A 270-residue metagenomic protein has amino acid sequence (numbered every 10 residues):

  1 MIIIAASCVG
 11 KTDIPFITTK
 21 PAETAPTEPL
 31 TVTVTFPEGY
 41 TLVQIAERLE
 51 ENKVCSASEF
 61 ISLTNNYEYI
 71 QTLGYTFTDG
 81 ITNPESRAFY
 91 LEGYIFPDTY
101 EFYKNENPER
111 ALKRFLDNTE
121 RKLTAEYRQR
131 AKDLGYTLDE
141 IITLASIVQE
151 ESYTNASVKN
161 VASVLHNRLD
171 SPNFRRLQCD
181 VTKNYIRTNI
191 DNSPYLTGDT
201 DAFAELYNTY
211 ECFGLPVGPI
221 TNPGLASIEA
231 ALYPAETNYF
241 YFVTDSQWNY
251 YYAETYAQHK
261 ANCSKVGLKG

Functional and structural regions predicted by a protein language model:
T12-T33, E47: N-terminal, intrinsically disordered, polar/charged segments of Gram-positive cell-envelope systems that serve as
A25-T31, Y40, E92-D98: Acidic/histidine-rich, surface-exposed loop or edge segments in extracytoplasmic proteins
E38-G39, N105: Short gly/acidic/polar-rich coil/turn motifs that serve as flexible hinges in modular proteins
V43-N52: Extracellular/lumenal glycan-associated surfaces
K53-C55, Y69-G270: Bacterial extracytoplasmic/cell-wall-associated proteins, especially those involved in peptidoglycan
V54-N65: Extended intrinsically disordered, low-complexity coil regions enriched in Ser, Thr, Gly, Ala and often Pro
